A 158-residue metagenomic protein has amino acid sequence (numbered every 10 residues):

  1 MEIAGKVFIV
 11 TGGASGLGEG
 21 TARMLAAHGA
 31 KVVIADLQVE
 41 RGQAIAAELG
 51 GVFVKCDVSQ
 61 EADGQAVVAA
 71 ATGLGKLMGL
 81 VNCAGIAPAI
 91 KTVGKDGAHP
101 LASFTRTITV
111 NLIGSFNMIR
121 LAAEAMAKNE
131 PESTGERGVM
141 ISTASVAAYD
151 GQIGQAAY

Functional and structural regions predicted by a protein language model:
E2-V32: Canonical Rossmann dinucleotide-binding motif of NAD(H)/NADP(H)-dependent dehydrogenases/reductases, specifically
H28-I45: Conserved glycine-rich Rossmann-like NAD(P)H-binding loop of the short-chain dehydrogenase/reductase
V39-E40, C56-A66, L101: The beta1-alpha1 cofactor-binding region of Rossmann-like NAD(H)/NADP(H)-dependent oxidoreductases
A87-T105, E124, K128-E136, G154-A157: Conserved mid-core segment of classical short-chain dehydrogenase/reductases
I119-R120: A short, exposed helix-loop element centered on a Lys and neighboring polar residues
S145: Residue(s) in the substrate-gating loop at a strand-loop-helix junction that position the organic substrate next
A148-D150: Conserved catalytic-site region of short-chain dehydrogenase/reductase
